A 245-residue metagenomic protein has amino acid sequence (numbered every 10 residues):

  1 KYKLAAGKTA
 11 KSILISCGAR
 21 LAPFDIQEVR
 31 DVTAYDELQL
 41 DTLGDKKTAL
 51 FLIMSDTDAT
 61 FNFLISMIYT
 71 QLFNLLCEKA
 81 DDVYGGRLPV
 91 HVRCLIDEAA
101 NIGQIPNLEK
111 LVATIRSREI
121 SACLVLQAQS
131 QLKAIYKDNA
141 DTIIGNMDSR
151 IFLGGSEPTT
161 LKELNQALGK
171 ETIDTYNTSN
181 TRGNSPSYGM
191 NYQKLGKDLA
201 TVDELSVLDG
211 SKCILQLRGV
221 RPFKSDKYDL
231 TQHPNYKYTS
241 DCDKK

Functional and structural regions predicted by a protein language model:
K1-I120, I135, D203-K227, T231-K245: P-loop NTPase motor domains
K47-T48, K110-A113, Q131-K245: P-loop NTPase motor core of the ASCE superfamily
L126: H-loop/switch region of ABC-family ATPase nucleotide-binding domains
